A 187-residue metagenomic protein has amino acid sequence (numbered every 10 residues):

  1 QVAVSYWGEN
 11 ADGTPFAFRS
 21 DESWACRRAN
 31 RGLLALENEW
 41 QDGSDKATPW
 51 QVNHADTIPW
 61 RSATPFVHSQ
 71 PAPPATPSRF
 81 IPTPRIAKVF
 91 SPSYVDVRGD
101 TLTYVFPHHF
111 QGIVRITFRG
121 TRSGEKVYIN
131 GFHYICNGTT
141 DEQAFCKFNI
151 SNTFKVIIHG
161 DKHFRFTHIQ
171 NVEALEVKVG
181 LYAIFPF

Functional and structural regions predicted by a protein language model:
Q1-F187: Extracellular/oxidizing-compartment recognition motifs
